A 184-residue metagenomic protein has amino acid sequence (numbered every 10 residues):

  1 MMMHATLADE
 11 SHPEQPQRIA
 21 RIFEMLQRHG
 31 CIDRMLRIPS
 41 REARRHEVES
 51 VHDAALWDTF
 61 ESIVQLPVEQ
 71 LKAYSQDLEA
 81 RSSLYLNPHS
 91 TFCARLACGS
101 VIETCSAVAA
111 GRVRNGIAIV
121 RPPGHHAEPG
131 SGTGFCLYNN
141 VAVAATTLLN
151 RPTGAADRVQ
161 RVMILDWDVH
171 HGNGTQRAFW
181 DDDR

Functional and structural regions predicted by a protein language model:
M1-R184: HDAC/HDAC-like amidohydrolase catalytic core signature
